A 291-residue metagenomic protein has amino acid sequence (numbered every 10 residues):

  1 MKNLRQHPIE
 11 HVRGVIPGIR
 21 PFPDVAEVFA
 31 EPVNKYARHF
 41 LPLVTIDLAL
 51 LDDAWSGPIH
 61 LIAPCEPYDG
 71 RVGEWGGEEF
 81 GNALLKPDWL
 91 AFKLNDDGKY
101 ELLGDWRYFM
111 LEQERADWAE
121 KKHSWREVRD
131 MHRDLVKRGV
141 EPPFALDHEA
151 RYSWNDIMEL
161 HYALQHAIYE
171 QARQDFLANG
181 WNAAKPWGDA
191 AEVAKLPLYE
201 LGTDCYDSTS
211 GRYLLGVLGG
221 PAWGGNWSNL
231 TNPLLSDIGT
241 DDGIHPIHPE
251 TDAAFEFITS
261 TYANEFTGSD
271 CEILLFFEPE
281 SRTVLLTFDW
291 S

Functional and structural regions predicted by a protein language model:
M1-S291: Long compositionally biased, domain-poor regions of proteins
